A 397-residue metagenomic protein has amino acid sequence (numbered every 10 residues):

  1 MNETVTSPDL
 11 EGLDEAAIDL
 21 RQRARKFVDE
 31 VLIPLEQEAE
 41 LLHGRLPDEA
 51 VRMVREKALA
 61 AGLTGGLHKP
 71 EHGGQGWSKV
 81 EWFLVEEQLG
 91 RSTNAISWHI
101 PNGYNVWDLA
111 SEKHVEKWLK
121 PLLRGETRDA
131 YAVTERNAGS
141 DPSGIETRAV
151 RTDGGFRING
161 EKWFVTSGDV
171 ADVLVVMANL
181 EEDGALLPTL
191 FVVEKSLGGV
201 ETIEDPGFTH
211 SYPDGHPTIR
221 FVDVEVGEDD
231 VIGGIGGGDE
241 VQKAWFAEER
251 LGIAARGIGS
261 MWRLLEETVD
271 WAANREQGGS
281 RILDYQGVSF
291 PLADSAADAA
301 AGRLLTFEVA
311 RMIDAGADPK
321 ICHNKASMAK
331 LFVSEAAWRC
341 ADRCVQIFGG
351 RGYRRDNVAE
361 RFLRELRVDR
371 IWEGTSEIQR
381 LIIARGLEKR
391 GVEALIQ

Functional and structural regions predicted by a protein language model:
M1-S92, I96-S97, E112-H114, P121 (+4 more regions): Alpha-helical interface subdomain recognition
W77-S78, D141-S143, S167-D172, A185-L187 (+1 more regions): Short glycine/proline-enriched turns and hinge-like loops at secondary-structure junctions
I96-V115, G139: N-terminal glycine-rich flavin-associated loop
G125-V133: A short, Trp-centered hydrophobic/proline-enriched beta-strand micro-motif
S140-D141, F156, V193: Hydrophobic, small-residue-rich alpha-helical packing segments that form membrane-like cores
G144, S196-G227: Flexible, small-/acidic-enriched active-site or ligand-binding loops
N159-T202: A short core secondary-structure module
I219-A244: A short, charged helix-loop
